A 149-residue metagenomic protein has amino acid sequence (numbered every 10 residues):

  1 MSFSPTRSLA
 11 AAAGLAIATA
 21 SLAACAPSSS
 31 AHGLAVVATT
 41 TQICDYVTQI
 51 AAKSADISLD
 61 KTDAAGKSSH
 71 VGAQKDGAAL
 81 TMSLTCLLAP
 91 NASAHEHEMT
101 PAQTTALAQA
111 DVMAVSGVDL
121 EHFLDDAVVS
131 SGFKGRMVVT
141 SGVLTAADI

Functional and structural regions predicted by a protein language model:
S2-G14, A18-I149: Extracytoplasmic metal-acquisition and chelation regions
